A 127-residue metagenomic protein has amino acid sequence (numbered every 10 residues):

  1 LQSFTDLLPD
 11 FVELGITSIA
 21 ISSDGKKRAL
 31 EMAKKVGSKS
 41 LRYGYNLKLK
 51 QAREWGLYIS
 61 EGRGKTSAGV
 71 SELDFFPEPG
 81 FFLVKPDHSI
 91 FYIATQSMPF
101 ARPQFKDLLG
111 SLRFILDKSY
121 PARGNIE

Functional and structural regions predicted by a protein language model:
L1-E127: Chalcogenol-based redox active-site neighborhoods
